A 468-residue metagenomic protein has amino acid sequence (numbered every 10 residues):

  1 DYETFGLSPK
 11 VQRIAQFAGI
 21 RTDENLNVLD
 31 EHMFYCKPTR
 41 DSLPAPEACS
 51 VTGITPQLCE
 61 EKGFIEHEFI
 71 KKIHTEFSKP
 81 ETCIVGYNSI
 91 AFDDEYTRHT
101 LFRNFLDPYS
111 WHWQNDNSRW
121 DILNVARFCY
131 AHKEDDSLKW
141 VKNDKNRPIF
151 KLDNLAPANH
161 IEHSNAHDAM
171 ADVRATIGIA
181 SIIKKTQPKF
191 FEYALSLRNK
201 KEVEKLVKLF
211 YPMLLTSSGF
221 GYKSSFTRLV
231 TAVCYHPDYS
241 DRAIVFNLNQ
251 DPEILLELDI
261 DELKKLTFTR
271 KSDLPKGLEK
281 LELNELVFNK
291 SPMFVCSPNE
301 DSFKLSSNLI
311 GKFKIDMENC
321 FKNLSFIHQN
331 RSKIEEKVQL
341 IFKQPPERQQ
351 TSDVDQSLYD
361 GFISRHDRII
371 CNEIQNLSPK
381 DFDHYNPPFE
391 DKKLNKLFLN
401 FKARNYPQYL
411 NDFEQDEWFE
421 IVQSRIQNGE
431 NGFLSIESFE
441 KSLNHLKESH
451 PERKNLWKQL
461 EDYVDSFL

Functional and structural regions predicted by a protein language model:
D1-E3, G19: N-terminal phosphate-binding or glycine-rich loops at protein starts, especially the Walker A/P-loop of NTPases
E3-K10: Short acidic, Gly/Ser-rich segments with clustered Asp/Glu that frequently serve as metal-coordination loops in enzyme
V11-F17, R21-T52, F77-P188, A194-L197 (+4 more regions): Metal-dependent phosphoesterase core characteristic of DEDDh/y 3'-5' exonuclease domains
V51-F69, E76: Metal-dependent phosphoesterase signature
G63-F64, K72, K79, L214-L215 (+1 more regions): Conserved, well-structured beta-alpha core segment at the onset of a catalytic domain
S164-K205, I254-S307: Amphipathic, soluble alpha/beta structural segments
S196-P275: Acidic catalytic cores of enzymes that act on phosphate-bearing nucleotides/polynucleotides
L256, L266-L468: Non-catalytic terminal regions of proteins
